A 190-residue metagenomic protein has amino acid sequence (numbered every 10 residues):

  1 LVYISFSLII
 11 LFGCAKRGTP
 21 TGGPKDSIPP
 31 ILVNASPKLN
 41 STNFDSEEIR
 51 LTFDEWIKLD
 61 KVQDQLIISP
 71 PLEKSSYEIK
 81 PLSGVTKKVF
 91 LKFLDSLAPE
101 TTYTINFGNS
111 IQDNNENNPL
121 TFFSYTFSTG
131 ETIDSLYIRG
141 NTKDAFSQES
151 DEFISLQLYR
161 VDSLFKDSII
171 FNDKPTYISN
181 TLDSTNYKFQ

Functional and structural regions predicted by a protein language model:
L1-C14: Sec-dependent bacterial lipoprotein signal peptides
G13-Q190: Acidic, low-complexity Ser/Thr/Gly/Pro-rich repeat segments typical of extracellular/periplasmic and surface-exposed
